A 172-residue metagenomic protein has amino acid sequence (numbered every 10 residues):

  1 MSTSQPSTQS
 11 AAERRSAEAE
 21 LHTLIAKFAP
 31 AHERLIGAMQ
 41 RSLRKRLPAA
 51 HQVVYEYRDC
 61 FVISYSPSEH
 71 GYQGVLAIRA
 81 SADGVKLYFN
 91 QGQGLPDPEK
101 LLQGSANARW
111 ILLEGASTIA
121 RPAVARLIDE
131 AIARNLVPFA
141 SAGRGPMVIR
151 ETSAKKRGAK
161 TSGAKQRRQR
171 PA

Functional and structural regions predicted by a protein language model:
M1-A172: Charge-dense, helix-prone N-terminal extensions
